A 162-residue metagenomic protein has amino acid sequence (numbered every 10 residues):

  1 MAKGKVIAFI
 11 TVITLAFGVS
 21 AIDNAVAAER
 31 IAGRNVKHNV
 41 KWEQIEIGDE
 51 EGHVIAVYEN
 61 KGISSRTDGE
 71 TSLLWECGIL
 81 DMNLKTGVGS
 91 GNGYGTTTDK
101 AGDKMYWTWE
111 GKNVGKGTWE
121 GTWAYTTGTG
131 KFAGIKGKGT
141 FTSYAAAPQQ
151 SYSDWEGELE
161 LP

Functional and structural regions predicted by a protein language model:
M1-I10: Bacterial N-terminal signal peptides that target proteins for export
I10-S20: Bacterial N-terminal signal peptides
N24-P162: Beta-strand-enriched cores of mature, soluble protein domains
